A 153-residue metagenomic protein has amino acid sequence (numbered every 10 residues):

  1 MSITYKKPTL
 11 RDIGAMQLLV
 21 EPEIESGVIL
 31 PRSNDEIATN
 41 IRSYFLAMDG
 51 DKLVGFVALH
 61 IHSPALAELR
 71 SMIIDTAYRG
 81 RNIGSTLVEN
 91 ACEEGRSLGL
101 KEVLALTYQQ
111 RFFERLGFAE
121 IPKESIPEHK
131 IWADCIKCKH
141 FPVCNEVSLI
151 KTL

Functional and structural regions predicted by a protein language model:
M1-R11, V147, K151-L153: Conserved N-terminal entry element of GNAT/NAT acetyltransferase domains
L10-G14, L18-L66, R70, D75: Acetyl-CoA-dependent GNAT
I24, E120-E124, K139: Short, hinge-like loop/turn segments at secondary-structure boundaries
K52, D75-T86, L98, R115: Conserved glycine-rich acetyl-CoA-binding loop
G80-E93, A105: Conserved acetyl-CoA-binding loop-helix of GNAT-fold acetyltransferases
G95-Y108: Conserved GNAT acetyl-CoA-binding A-motif
T107-D134: Conserved active-site alpha-helix within GNAT-family acetyltransferase domains
I126-L153: C-terminal "cap" of GNAT-fold acetyltransferases
